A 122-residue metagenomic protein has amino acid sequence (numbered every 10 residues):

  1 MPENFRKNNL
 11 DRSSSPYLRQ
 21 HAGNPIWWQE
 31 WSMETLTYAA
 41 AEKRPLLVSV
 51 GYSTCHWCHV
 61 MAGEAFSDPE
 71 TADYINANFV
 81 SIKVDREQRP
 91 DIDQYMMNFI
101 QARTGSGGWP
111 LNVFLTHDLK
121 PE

Functional and structural regions predicted by a protein language model:
M1-E122: Replace the tail clause
